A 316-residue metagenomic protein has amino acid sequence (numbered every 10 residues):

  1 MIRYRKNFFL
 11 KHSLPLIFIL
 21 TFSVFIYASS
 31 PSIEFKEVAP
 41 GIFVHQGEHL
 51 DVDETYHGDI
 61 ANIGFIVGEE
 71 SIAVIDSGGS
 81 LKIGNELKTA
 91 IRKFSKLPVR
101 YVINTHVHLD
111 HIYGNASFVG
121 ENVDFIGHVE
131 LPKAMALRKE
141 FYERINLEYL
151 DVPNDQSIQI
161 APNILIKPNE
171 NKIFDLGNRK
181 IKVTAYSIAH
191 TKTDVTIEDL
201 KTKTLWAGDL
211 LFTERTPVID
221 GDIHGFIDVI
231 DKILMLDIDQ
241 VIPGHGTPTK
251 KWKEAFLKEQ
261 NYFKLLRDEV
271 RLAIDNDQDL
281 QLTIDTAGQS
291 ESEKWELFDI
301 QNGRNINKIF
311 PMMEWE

Functional and structural regions predicted by a protein language model:
M1-L10: N-terminal secretory signal peptides that target proteins for export/translocation
S13-V24: Bacterial N-terminal signal peptides
S30-V38, K133-Y186, T191-K192, L200-K201 (+2 more regions): Metallo-beta-lactamase
P40-A90, V195-A207: Conserved beta-strand hairpin/beta-sheet module of binuclear metal-dependent hydrolase folds, prominently
I75-S77, R100-H108, I126-V129, Y186 (+2 more regions): Active-site neighborhood of phospho(di)ester-bond hydrolases with catalytic His/Asp-centered motifs
T89-N169: Active-site HxH/HxHxD metal-binding segment of metal-dependent hydrolases
E198, I227-Q278: Divalent-metal (often Zn2+) His-rich catalytic cores of metallo-beta-lactamase-fold enzymes
D275-E316: C-terminal regulatory/interaction regions
